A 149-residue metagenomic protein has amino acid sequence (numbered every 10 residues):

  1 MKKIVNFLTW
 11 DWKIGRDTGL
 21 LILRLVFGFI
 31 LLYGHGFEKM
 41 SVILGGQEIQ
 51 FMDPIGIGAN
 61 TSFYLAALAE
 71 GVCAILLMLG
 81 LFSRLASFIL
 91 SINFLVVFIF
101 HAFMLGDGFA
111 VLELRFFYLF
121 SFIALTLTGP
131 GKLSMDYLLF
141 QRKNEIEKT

Functional and structural regions predicted by a protein language model:
M1-M40, N60-L68, V72, L79-T149: Extended, low-polarity transmembrane helix blocks
L44-G56, C73-G80: Short juxtamembrane and helix-loop transition motifs at transmembrane-helix boundaries in membrane proteins
